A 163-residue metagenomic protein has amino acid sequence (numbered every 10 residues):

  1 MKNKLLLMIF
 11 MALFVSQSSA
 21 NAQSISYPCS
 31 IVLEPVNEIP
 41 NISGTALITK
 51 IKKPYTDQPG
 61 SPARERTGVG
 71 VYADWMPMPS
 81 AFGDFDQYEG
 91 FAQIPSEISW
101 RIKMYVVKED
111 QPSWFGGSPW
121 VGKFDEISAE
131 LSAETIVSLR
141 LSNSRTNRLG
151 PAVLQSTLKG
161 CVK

Functional and structural regions predicted by a protein language model:
M1-L7: Bacterial N-terminal signal peptides that target proteins for export
M8-S16: Bacterial N-terminal signal peptides
A20-K163: N-terminal targeting/export leaders
